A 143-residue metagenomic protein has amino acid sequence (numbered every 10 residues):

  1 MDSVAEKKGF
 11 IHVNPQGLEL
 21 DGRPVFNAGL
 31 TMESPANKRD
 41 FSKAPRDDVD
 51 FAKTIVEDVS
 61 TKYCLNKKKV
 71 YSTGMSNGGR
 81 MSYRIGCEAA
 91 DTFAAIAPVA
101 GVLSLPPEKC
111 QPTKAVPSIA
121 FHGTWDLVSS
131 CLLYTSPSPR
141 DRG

Functional and structural regions predicted by a protein language model:
M1-Y71, M81-R84, E88, K109 (+1 more regions): Serine-hydrolase catalytic machinery in alpha/beta-hydrolase-like enzymes
K68-K114: Primarily recognizes the serine-hydrolase "nucleophile elbow" in alpha/beta-hydrolase and SGNH/GDSL folds
A120-H122: Short beta-strand/loop motif that positions the catalytic acidic residue of the alpha/beta-hydrolase fold
D126-S129: Acidic catalytic loop of the alpha/beta-hydrolase fold
Y134-P139: Conserved small/polar residues in nucleotide/adenosyl-binding loops
